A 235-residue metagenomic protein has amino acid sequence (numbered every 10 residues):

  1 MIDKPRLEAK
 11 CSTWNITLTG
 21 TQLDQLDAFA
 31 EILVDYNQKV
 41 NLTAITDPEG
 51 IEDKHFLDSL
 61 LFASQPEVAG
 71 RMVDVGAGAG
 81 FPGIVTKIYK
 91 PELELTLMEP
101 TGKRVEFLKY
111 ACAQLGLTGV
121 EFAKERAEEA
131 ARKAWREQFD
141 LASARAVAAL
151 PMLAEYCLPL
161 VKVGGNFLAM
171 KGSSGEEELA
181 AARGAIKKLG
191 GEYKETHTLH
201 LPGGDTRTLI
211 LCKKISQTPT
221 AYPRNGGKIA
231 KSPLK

Functional and structural regions predicted by a protein language model:
I2-V73, K103-V120: Class I SAM-dependent transferase core
G20, T46, K124-R126, E195-H197: Short loop/edge segments at beta-strand edges and connector loops that shape dinucleotide/nucleotide cofactor-binding
L60-A148, A154: Conserved SAM/SAH cofactor-binding pocket of Class I
K90, V161-V163: Helix-to-beta-strand junctions that scaffold the AdoMet/dcAdoMet cofactor pocket in Class I SAM-dependent enzymes
R104-E106, G175, L179: Short alpha-helix immediately C-terminal to the canonical SAM-binding loop
E128, G172-E176, H200: Short "lid" loop at the C-terminus of a central beta-strand within the Rossmann-like core of SAM-dependent
G164-S174: Conserved beta-strand signature within the Rossmann-like core of class I S-adenosyl-L-methionine
A180-K235: SAM/dcSAM-binding transferase cores
